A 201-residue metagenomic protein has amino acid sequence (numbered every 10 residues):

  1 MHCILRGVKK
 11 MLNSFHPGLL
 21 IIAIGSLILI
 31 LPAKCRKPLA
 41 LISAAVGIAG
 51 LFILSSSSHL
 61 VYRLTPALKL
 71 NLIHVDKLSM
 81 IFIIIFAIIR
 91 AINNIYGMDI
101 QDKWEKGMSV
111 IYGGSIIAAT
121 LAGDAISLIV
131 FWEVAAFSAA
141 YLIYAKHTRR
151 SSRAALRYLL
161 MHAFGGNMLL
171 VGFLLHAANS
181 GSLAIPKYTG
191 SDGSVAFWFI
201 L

Functional and structural regions predicted by a protein language model:
M1-H2, D99, V195, L201: Low-complexity, intrinsically disordered short segments enriched for Gly/Pro and polybasic residues
H2-G107, K187: Transmembrane helix-loop-helix hairpins at membrane boundaries of multipass inner-membrane proteins
F82-I89, F173, W198-L201: Hydrophobic cores of alpha-helical transmembrane segments in multi-pass inner/ER membrane proteins, independent
G107-I111, S115-W198: Alpha-helical multi-pass transmembrane bundles of energy-transducing inner-membrane proteins
